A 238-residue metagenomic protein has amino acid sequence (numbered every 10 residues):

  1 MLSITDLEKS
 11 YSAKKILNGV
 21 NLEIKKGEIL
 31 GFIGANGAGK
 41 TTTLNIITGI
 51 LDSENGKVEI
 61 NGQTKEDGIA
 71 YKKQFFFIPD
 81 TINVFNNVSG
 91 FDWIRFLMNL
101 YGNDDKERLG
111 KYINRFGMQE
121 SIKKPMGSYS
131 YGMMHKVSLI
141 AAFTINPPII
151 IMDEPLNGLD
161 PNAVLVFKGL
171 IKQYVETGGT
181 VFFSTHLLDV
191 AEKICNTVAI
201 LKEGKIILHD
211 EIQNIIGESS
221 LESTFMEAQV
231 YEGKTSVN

Functional and structural regions predicted by a protein language model:
T48: Helix-to-loop junction immediately C-terminal to a conserved catalytic motif
G56-Y71: Conserved ABC transporter NBD signature motif
R95, K106-S121: Conserved ABC ATPase "signature" region
I150-E154: Catalytic Walker B motif of ABC-type/P-loop ATPase nucleotide-binding domains
A191-K193: A short, surface-exposed alpha-helical micro-motif characterized by mixed small hydrophobic and charged/polar residues
